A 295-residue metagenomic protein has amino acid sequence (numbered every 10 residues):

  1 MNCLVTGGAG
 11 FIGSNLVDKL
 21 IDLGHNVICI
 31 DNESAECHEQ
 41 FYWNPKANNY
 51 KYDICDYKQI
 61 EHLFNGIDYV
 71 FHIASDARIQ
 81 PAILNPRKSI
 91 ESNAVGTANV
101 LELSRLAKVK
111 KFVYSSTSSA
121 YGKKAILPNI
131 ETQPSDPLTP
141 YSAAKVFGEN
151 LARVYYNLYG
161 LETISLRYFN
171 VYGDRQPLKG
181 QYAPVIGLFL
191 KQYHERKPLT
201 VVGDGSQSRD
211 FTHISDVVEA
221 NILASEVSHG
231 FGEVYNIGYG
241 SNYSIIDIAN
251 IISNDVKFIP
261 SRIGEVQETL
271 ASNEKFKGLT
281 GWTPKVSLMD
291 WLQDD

Functional and structural regions predicted by a protein language model:
M1-V171, Y193, S215, W282: N-terminal Rossmann-like NAD(P)+-binding domain of SDR-like oxidoreductases, especially those catalyzing
N26, N48, E162-I164, P198-T200 (+2 more regions): Conserved beta-strand segments of alpha/beta enzyme cores
C55, L84, S92-V95, T139 (+6 more regions): Residue-level signal for the nucleotide or nucleotide-sugar donor/cofactor binding architecture
I73, Q192-Y193, A224, I251: Conserved catalytic core of Hanks-type protein kinase domains
V146, V171-G187, E195-P198, V202 (+4 more regions): Glycine/proline-rich active-site loop of Rossmann-fold NAD(P)-dependent oxidoreductases
R167, R175, S206-R209, N236 (+2 more regions): Short, cationic motifs built from Arg/Lys/His that form the positively charged side of catalytic pockets
D204, V234-Y235, Y243-N250, N254-E274: C-terminal "lid/loop" region of Rossmann-like NAD(P)-dependent oxidoreductases
S287-D295: Amphipathic terminal alpha-helices
